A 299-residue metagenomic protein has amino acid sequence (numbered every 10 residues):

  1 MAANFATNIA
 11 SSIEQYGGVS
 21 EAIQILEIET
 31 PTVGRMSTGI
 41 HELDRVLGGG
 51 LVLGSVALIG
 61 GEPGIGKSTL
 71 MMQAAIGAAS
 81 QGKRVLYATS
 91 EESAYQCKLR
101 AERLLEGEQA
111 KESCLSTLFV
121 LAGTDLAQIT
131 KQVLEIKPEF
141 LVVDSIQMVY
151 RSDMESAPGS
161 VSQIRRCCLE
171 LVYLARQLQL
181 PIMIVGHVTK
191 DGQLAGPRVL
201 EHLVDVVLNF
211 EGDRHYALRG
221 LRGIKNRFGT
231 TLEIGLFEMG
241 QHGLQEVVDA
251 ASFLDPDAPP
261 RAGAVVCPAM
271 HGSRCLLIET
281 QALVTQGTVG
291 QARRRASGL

Functional and structural regions predicted by a protein language model:
A2-I25, E29, L134-P138, Q147 (+1 more regions): Conserved P-loop NTPase
I9-E108, T130: The Walker A/P-loop phosphate-binding site
G18, V33-I40, G64, S68 (+7 more regions): Conserved phosphate/pyrophosphate-binding and hydrolysis machinery centered on Walker-type P-loop NTPases, extending
T32-G34, G60, L86, C114-G123 (+2 more regions): Flexible beta-alpha connector loops of hexameric P-loop NTPases
Y87-T89, F119-A122, V142-V143, P181-H187 (+1 more regions): Structural recognition of the conserved hydrophobic beta-strand(s) that form the central parallel beta-sheet of P-loop
R100-E102, Q193-L203: Short regulatory helix/loop adjacent to the ATP-binding pocket of P-loop NTPases
V120-Q179: Phosphate-binding/switch loop-helix module in NTP-utilizing enzymes
S162-M183, H187, L203-R214: Substrate-engagement module of ASCE P-loop NTPases
